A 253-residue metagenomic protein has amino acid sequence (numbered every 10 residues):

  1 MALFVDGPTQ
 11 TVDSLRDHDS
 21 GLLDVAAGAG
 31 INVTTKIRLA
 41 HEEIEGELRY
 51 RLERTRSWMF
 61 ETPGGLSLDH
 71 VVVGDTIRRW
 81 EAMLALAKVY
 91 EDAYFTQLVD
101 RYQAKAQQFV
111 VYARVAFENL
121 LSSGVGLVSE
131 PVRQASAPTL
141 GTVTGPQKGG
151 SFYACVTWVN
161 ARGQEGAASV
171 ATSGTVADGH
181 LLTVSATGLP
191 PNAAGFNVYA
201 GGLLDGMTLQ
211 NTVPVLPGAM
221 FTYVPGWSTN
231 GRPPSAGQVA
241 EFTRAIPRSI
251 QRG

Functional and structural regions predicted by a protein language model:
M1-G74, V125, T142-G145, I246-G253: Conserved short "hinge" loops at termini or chain/domain junctions
A2-D13, D19, L23-A27, A87-S136 (+1 more regions): Short loop/turn elements at secondary-structure junctions
V25-G30, R101, A167-S173: Short, polar loop/linker segments at the starts of domains and inter-domain junctions
G28-T35, L39, T76, W80 (+3 more regions): Alpha-helix boundary/N-cap detector
V72-V89, A193-A200: Elongated alpha-helical scaffolds
L121-G253: Disordered, low-complexity "stalk" and linker segments at domain junctions of extracellular and cell-surface proteins
